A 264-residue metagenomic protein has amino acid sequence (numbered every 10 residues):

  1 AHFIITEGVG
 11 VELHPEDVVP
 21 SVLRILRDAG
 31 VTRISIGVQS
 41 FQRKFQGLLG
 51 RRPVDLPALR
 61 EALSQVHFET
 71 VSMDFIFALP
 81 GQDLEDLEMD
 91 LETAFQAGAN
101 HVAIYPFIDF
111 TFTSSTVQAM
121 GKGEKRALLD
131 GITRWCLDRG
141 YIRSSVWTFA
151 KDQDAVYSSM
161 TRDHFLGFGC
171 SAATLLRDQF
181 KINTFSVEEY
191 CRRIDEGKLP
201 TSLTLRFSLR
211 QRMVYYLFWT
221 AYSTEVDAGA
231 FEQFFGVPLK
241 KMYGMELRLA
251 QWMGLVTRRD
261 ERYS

Functional and structural regions predicted by a protein language model:
A1-V237: C-terminal scaffold of the Radical SAM
F45, R262-S264: Short, cationic-aromatic polyanion-contact patches
M120, S158, Y243-L247, T257-R258: Alpha-helix boundary/capping detector
G236-W252: Short amphipathic alpha-helical interaction segments
Q251-E261: A short, conserved structural fragment
